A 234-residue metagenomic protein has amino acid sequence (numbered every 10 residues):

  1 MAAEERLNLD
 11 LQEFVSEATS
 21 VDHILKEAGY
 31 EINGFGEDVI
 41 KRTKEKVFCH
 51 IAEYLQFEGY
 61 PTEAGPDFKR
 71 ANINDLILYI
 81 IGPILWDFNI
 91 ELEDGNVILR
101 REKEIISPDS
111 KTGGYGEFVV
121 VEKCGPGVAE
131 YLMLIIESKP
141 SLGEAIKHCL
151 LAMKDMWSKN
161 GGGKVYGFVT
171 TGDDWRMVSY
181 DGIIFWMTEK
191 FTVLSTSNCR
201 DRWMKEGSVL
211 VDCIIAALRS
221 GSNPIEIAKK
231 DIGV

Functional and structural regions predicted by a protein language model:
A2-K164, D174-V234: A short, conserved, highly charged catalytic patch centered on acidic carboxylates
G167-V169: Short glycine-aspartate micro-motif
